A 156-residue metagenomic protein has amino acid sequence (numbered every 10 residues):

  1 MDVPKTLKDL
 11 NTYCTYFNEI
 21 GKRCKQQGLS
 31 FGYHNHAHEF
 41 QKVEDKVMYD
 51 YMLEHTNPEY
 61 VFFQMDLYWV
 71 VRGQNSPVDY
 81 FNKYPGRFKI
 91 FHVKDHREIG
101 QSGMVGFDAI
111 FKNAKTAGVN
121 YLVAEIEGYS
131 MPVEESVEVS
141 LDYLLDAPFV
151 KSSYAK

Functional and structural regions predicted by a protein language model:
M1-F63: Active-site acidic/histidine proton-transfer and metal-coordination neighborhood in alpha/beta enzyme cores
V43-M65, W69-K156: Histidine-acidic metal/acid-base catalytic patches
